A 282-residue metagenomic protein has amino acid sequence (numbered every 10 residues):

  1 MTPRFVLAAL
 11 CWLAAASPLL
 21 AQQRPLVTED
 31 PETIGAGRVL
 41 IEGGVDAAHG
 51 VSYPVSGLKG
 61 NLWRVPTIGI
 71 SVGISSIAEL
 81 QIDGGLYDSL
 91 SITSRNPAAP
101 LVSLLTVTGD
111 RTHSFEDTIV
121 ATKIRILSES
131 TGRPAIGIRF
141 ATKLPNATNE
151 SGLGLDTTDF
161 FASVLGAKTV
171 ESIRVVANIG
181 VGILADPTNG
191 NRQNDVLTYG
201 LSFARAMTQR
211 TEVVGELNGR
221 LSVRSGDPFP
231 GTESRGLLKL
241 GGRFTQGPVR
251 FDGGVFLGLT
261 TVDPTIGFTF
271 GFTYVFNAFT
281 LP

Functional and structural regions predicted by a protein language model:
M1-V6, L281-P282: Short, low-complexity, intrinsically disordered N-terminal peptides in bacterial proteins
R4-S17: Bacterial N-terminal signal peptides
A21-P282: Transmembrane beta-barrel domains of Gram-negative outer membranes and organellar outer membranes
